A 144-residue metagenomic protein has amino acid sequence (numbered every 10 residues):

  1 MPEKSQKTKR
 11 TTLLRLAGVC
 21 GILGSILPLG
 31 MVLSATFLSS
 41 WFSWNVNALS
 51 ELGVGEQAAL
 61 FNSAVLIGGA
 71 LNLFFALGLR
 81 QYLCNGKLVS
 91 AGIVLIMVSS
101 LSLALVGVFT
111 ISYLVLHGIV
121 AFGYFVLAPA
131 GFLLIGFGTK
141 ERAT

Functional and structural regions predicted by a protein language model:
M1-L13: Short, Lys/Arg-rich, polar N-terminal cytosolic tail immediately upstream of the first transmembrane signal-anchor
T12-F37: N-terminal signal-anchor transmembrane alpha helix
A17-G21, K87-M97: Interfacial segments of alpha-helical transmembrane regions
M31-V54: Hydrophobic transmembrane helix segments
L52-A70: Interfacial helix-start motif at the membrane-water boundary
E56-F61, L88-G92, S112-F125: Transmembrane alpha-helix entry/boundary detector in multi-pass membrane proteins
G78-A91, G138-T144: Membrane-interface helix-boundary motifs at transmembrane edges
S99-R142: Membrane-proximal helix-loop-helix units in multi-pass membrane proteins
